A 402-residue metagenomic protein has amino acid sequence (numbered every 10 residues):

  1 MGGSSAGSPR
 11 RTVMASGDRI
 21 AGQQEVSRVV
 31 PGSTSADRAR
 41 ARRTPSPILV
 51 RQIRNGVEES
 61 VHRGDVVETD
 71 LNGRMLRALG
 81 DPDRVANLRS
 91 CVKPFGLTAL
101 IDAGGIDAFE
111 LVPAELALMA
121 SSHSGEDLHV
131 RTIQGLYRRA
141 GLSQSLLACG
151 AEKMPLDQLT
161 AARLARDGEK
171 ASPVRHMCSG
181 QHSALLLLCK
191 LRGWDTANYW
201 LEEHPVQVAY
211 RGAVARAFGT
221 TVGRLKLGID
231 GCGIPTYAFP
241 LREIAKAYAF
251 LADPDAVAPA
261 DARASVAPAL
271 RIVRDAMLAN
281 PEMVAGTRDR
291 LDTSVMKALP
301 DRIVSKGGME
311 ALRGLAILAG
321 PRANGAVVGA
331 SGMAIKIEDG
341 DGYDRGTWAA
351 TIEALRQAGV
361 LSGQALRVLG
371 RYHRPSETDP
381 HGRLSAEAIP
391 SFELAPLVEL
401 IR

Functional and structural regions predicted by a protein language model:
R10, A15-T44, V112-R224, C232: Active-site-adjacent helix/loop patches that line small-molecule binding or acyl-intermediate pockets
G17-D83: Beta-lactamase-like hydrolase cores
N55-E58, R175, R302-K306: Short Gly/Pro-enriched turn/cap motifs at secondary-structure boundaries
V61-V66, S183, R211, E310-R313: Short glycine-rich loop/turn motifs
L88-I106: Active-site SXXK
G96-I101, I133, L186-K190, A247-Y248 (+1 more regions): Buried hydrophobic packing segments
D102-F109, G141-S145, R192-N198, H204-R211 (+3 more regions): Bacterial peptidoglycan biogenesis and beta-lactam-recognition machinery
L251-R402: Structured C-terminal helix/loop/strand segments within mature extracytoplasmic catalytic/sensor domains
